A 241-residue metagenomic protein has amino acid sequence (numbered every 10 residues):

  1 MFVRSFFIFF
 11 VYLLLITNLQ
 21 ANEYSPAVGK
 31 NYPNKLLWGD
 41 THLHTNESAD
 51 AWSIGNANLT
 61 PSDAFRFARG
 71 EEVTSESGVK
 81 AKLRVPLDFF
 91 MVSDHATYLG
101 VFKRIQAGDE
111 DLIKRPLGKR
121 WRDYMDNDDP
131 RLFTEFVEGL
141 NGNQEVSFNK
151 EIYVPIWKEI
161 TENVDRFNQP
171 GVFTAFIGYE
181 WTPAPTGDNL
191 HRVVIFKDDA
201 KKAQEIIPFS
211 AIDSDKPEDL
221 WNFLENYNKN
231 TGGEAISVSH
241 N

Functional and structural regions predicted by a protein language model:
M1-V3: N-terminal secretory signal peptides that target proteins for export/translocation
S5-N18: Bacterial N-terminal signal peptides
N22-N241: Extended, charged catalytic domains and RNA/DNA-binding interfaces, predominantly in divalent-metal-using enzymes
